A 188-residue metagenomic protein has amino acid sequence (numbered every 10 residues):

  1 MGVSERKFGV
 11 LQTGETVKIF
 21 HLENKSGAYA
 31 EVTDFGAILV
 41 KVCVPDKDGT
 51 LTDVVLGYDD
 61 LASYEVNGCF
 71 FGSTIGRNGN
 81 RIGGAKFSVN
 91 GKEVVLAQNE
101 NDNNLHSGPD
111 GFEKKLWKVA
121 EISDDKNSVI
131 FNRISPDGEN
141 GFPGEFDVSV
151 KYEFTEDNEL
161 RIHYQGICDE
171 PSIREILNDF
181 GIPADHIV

Functional and structural regions predicted by a protein language model:
M1-V188: Surface-exposed acidic/polar loop and edge beta-strand patches at domain peripheries
